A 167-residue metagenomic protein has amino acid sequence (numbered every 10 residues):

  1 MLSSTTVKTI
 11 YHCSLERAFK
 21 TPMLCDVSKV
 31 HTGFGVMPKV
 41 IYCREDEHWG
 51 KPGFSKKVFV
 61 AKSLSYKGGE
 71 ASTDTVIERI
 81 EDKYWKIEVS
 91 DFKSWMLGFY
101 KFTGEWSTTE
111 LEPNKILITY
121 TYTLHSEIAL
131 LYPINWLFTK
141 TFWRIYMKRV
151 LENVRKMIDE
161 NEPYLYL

Functional and structural regions predicted by a protein language model:
M1, G98-T103: Amphipathic hydrophobic-ligand
M1-K51: Hydrophobic ligand-binding cavity/cleft-lining segments
V7-T9, A71-E78, F102-E110: Hydrophobic/aromatic beta-strand elements that line small-molecule binding cavities or substrate pockets in beta-rich
T9, I118-Y122: Short, hydrophobic/aromatic-enriched beta-strand segments in well-ordered soluble domains
K29, V40-L97, E152-L167: Glycine-rich portal/gate segments that line the openings of hydrophobic small-molecule binding cavities
E81-D82, L111-K115: Short strand-connecting beta-turns/loops that link adjacent beta-strands
S90-W95, T121-E127: Short, solvent-exposed aromatic-acidic interface loops
L124-L167: A conserved amphipathic terminal alpha-helix motif
